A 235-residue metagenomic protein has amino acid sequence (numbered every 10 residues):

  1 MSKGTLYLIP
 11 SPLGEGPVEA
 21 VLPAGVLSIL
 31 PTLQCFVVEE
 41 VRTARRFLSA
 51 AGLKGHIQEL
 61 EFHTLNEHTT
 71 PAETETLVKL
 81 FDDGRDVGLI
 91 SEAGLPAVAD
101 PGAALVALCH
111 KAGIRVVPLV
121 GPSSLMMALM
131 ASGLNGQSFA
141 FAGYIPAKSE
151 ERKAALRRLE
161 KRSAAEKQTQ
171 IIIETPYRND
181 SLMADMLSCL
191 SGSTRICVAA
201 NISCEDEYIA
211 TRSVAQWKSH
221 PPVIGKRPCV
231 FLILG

Functional and structural regions predicted by a protein language model:
M1-L65: Glycine-rich, flexible N-terminal cofactor/catalytic loop recognition
T5-Y7, R85-D86, A164-G235: A contiguous loop/helix-start segment that scaffolds small-molecule binding in enzyme catalytic cores
Y7, A104-R162: Class I SAM-dependent methyltransferase SAM-binding "motif I" and its flanking Rossmann-like core
L13-E15, E92-P96, P176-R178, C204: Short glycine-rich anion-binding loops that position phosphate/pyrophosphate groups of nucleotides and phosphorylated
L30-F36, G113-V117, T169-Q170: Short active-site oxyanion
R42-A44, G94-L95, S124, R178: Alpha-helix capping/helix-boundary segments
H63-T70, I145-S149: Conserved helicase motor
N66, T74-V116: Glycine/small-residue-rich loop that forms an oxyanion/phosphate-binding "nest" at active or ligand-binding sites
